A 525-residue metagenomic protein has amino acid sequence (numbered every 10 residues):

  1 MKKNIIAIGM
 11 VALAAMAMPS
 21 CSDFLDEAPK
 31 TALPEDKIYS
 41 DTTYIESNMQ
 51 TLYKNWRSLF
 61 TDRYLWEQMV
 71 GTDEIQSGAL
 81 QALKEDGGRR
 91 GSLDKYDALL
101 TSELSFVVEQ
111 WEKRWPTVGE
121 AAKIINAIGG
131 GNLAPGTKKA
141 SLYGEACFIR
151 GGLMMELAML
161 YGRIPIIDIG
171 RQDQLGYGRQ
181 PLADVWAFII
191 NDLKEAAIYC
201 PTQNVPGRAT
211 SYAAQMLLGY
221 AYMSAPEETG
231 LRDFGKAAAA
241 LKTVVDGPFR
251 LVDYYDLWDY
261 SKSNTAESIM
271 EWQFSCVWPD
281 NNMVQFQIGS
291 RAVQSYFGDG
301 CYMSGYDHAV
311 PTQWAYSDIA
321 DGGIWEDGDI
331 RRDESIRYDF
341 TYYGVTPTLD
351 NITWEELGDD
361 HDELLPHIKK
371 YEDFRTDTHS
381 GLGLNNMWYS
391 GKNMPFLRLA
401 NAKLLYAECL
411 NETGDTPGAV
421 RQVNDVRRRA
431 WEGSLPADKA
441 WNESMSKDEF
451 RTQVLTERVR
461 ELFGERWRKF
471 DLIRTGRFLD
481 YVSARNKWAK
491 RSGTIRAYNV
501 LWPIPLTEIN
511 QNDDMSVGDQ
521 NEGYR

Functional and structural regions predicted by a protein language model:
M1-S20: Sec-dependent bacterial lipoprotein signal peptides
N4, C21-D73, G323, N512-R525: Acidic, glycine-rich segments characteristic of secretory precursors and extracytoplasmic regions
D41, E46-F60, K84-Y161, Y177-D184 (+4 more regions): Conserved, well-structured interaction surfaces
M49, Y53, R57-F60, Q76-K113 (+4 more regions): Elongated scaffold/linker segments in the mid-to-C-terminal portions of large proteins
G170-Q172, G176-Y255: Hydrophobic, small-residue-rich alpha-helical packing segments that form membrane-like cores
R421-A484: C-terminal structured "cap/appendage" subdomains that terminate the fold
